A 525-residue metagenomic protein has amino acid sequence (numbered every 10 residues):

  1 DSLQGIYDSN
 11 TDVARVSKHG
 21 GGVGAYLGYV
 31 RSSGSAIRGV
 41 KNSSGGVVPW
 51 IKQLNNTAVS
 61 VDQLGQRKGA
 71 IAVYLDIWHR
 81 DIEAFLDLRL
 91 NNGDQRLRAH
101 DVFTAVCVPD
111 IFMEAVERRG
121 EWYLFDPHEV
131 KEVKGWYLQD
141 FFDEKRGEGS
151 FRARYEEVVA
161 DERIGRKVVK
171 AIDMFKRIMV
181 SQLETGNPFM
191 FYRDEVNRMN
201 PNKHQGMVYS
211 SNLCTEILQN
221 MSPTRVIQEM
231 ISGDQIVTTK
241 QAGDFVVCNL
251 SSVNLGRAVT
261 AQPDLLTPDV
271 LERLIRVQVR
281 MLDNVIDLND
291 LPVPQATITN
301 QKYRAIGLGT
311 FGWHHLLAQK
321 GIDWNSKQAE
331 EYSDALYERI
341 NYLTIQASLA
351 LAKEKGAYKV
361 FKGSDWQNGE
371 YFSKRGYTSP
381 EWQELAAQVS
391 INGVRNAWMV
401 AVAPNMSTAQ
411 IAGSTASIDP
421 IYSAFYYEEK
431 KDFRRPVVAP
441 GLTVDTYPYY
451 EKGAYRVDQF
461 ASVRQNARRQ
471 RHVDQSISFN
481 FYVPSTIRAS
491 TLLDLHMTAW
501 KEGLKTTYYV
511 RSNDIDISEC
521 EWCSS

Functional and structural regions predicted by a protein language model:
D1-G39, S43, V47-W50, V61-L64 (+4 more regions): Function-dense linear segments that define catalytic or interfacial modules in macromolecule-processing proteins
D1-Q4, G34-K52, A72-I77, A99-F103 (+11 more regions): Alpha-helix capping and helix-loop boundary segments enriched in small/acidic/polar residues
S2-G5, R15-V23, S60-G69, N92-R98 (+9 more regions): Secondary-structure transition/capping motifs at alpha-helix termini and the adjoining loop/turn into the next element
N10, L274-T297, A305, D323-N405 (+1 more regions): Internal maturation/activation junctions in enzymes
L27-S33, V73-D81, V106-P109, H128-G135 (+7 more regions): A glycine-rich phosphate-binding loop feature that marks nucleotide/adenosyl-phosphate handling sites
Y29-V30, S35-N42, D81-L90, L97 (+10 more regions): Short acidic, glycine/serine/threonine-rich loops at helix termini
D87-L88, R96, H100-T185, R193: Polar, glycine-rich mid-to-C-terminal structural blocks that act as macromolecule-binding/assembly scaffolds
T215-Q219, L282-D287, Y371, R375 (+2 more regions): Catalytic alpha/beta core of large soluble enzyme barrels
